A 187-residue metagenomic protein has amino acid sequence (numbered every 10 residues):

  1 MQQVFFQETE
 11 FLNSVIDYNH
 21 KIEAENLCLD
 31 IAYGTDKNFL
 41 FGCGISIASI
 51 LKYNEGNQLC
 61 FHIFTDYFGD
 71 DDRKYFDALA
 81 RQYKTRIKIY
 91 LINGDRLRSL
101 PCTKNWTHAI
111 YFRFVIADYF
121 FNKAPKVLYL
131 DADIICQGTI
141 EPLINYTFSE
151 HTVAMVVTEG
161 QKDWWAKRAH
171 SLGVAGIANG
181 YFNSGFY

Functional and structural regions predicted by a protein language model:
M1-Y187: Glycosyltransferase catalytic domains, chiefly GT-A lineage
